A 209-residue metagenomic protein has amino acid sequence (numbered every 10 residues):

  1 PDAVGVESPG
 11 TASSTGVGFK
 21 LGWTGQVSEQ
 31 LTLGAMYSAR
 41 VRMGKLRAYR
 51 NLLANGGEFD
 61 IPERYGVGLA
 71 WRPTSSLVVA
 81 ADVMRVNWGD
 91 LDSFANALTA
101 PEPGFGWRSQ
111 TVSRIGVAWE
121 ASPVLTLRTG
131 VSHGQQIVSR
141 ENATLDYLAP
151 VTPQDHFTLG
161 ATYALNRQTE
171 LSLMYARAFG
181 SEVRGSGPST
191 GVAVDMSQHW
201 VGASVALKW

Functional and structural regions predicted by a protein language model:
P1-W209: Outer-membrane beta-barrel porins/channels
